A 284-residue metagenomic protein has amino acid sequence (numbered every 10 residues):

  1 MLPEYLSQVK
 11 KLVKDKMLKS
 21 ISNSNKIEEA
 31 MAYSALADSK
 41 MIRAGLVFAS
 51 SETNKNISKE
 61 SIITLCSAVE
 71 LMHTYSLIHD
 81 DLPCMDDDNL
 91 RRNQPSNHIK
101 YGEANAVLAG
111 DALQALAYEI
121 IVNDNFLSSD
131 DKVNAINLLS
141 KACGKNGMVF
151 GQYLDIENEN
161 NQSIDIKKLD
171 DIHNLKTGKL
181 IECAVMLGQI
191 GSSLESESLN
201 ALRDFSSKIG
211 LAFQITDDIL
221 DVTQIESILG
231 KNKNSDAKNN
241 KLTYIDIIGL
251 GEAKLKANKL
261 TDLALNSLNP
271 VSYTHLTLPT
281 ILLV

Functional and structural regions predicted by a protein language model:
M1-M17: N-terminal amphipathic/basic leader segments beginning at the initiator methionine
L18-N269: Mg2+-dependent prenyl diphosphate-binding active-site environment of isoprenoid biosynthetic enzymes
N266, T280-I281: Intrinsic-disorder/low-complexity peptide segments enriched for small residues
T274-T280: Conserved small/polar residues in nucleotide/adenosyl-binding loops
